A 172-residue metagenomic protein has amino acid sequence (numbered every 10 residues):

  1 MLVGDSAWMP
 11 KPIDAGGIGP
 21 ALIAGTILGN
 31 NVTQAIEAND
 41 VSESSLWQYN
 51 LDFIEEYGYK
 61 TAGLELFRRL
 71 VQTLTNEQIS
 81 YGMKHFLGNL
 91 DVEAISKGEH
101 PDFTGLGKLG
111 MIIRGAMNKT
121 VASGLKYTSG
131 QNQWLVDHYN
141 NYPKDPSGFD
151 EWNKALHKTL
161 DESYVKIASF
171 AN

Functional and structural regions predicted by a protein language model:
M1-I13: Short FAD-binding loop at a beta-strand-to-alpha-helix junction that anchors the flavin cofactor in diverse
W8, N30-Y81: Active-site-proximal substrate-binding core of FAD-dependent oxidoreductases
P10-V32: A conserved FAD-binding loop/helix module that cradles the flavin
G16-G19, E65, R69, M83 (+2 more regions): Generic preference for flexible, low-structure residues
L74-N172: C-terminal auxiliary extensions adjacent to catalytic cores
